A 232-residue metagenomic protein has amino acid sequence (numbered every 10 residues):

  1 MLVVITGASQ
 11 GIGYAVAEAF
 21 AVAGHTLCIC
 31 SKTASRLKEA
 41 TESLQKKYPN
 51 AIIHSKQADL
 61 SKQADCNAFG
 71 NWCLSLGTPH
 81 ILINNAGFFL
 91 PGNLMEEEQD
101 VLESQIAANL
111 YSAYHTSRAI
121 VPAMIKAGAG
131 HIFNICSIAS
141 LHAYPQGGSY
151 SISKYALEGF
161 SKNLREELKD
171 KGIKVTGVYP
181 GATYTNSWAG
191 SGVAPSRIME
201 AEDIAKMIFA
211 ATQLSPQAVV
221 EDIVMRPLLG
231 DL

Functional and structural regions predicted by a protein language model:
S9-G11: Conserved glycine-rich cofactor-binding loop
A23-A40: Conserved glycine-rich Rossmann-like NAD(P)H-binding loop of the short-chain dehydrogenase/reductase
A34-S35, Q57-A68, Q99: The beta1-alpha1 cofactor-binding region of Rossmann-like NAD(H)/NADP(H)-dependent oxidoreductases
N93-L94, E98-I106: Substrate-binding pocket helix/loop in short-chain dehydrogenase/reductase
S117, S153: Active-site helix of classical SDR
S137: Residue(s) in the substrate-gating loop at a strand-loop-helix junction that position the organic substrate next
G177, V193-L232: C-terminal helical subdomain
